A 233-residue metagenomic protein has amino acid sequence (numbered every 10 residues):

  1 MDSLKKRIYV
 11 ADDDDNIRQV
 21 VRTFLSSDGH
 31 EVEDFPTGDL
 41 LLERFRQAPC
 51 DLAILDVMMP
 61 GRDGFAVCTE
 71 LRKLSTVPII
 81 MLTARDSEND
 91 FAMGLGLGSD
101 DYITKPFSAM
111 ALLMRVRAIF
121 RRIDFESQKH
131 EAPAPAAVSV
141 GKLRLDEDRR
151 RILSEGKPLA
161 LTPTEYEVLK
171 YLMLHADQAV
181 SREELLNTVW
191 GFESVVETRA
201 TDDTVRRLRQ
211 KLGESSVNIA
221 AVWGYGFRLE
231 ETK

Functional and structural regions predicted by a protein language model:
L4-R7, A118-A179, E183: Short, Lys/Arg-enriched segments at the junction into DNA-binding effector domains of transcriptional regulators
K5, P49-D51, L74-I79, V195: His-Asp phosphorelay/catalytic-motif detector in bacterial-type signaling
D14-E33: Two-component/phosphorelay signaling modules centered on CheY-like receiver
D34-L52: Acidic, metal-coordinating helix/loop segments flanking the phosphotransfer/catalytic sites of two-component signaling
P36-T37, D63-A66: Acidic catalytic/metal-coordinating carboxylates
V57-M58, R85: The short loop immediately C-terminal to the conserved phospho-acceptor aspartate in CheY-like receiver
T69, K73, P78-S139: Basic, amphipathic DNA-recognition helix from helix-turn-helix-like DNA-binding domains
R151, G156-S216, A221-Y225: Positively charged, aromatic-enriched patches within helix-turn-helix-type DNA-binding elements, predominantly
